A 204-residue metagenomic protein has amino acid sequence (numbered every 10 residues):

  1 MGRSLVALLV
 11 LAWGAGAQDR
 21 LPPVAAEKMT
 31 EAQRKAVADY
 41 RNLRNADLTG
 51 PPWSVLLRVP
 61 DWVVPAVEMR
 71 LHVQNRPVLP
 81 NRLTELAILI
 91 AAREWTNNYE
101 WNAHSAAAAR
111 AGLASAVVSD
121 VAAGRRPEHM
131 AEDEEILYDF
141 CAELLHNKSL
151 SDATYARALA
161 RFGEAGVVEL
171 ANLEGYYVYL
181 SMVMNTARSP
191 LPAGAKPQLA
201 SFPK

Functional and structural regions predicted by a protein language model:
M1-L8: Sec-dependent signal peptide recognition, specifically the positively charged N-region followed immediately by
A12-G14: N-terminal signal peptide c-region/cleavage motif recognized by signal peptidases
A17-K204: Hydrophobic alpha-helical segments
